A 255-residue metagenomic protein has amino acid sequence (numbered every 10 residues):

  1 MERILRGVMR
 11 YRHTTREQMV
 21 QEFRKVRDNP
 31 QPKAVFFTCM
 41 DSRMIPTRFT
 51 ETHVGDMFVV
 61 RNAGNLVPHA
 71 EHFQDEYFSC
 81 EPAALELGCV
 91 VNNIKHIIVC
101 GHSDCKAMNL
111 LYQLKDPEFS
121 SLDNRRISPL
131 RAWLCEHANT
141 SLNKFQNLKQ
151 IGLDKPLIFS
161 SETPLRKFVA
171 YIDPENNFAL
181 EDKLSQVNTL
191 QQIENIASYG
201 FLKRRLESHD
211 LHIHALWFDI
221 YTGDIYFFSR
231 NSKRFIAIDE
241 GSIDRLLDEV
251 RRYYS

Functional and structural regions predicted by a protein language model:
M1-P32, N65-K95, K106-S255: Divalent-metal-activated hydrolytic enzyme cores
N29-T47: Conserved H-X4-D acyltransferase segment
F37-C39, R61, I98-H102, H214-D219: Short beta-strand segments
M40-R43, H102-M108: Gly/Ser/Thr-rich loops at beta-strand to alpha-helix junctions that form or flank small-molecule/cofactor-binding
S42-L66: Catalytic core of membrane glycerolipid acyltransferases/transacylases, capturing the structured, soluble-facing
